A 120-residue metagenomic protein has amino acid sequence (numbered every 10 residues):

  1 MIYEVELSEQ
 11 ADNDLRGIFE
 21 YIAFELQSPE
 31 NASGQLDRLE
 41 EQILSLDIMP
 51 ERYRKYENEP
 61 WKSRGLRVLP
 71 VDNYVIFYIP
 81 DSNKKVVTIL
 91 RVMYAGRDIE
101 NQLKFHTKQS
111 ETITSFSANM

Functional and structural regions predicted by a protein language model:
M1-K62, K108-M120: Basic, Lys/Arg-enriched alpha-helical interface segments
R38, R52-R54, R67, R91 (+1 more regions): Basic side chains
M49-N83: Basic/aromatic recognition patch in beta-strand/loop cores that engages polyanionic ligands
V71-V75, I79-M120: Enriched for short, Lys/Arg-rich terminal
